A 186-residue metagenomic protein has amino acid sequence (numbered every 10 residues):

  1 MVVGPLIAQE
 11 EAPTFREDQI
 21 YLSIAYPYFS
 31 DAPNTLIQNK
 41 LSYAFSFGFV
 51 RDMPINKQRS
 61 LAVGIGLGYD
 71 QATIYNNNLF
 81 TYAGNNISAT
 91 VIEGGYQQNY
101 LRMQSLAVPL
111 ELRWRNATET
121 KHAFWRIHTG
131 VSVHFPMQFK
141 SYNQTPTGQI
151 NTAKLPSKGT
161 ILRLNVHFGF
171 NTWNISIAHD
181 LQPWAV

Functional and structural regions predicted by a protein language model:
A8-D52: Short glycine/proline- and aromatic-enriched beta-strand/turn motifs that initiate or cap beta-hairpins
Q9-E17, P54-L61, A117-W125: Short loop/turn motifs that connect adjacent beta-strands in outer-membrane beta-barrel proteins
E11, A153-V186: Predominantly the C-terminal beta-signal and adjacent terminal strand-loop region of outer-membrane beta-barrel
R16-D18, N39-F45, R102-V108, A123 (+2 more regions): Residues that define the transmembrane beta-barrel architecture of outer-membrane proteins
I24-S30, L67-Y75, W114-N116, V131-F139 (+2 more regions): Transmembrane beta-strands of outer-membrane beta-barrel pores
P33-K40, I74-G84, A89-M103, P136-P146 (+1 more regions): Extracellular/periplasm-exposed beta-strand and loop segments of Gram-negative cell-envelope proteins, dominated by
F47-M53, L67-Y69, V108-N116, T129-V133 (+1 more regions): Residues on the lipid-exposed face of transmembrane beta-strands in outer-membrane beta-barrel proteins
Q98-E119, W125: Outer-membrane beta-barrel transmembrane strands
